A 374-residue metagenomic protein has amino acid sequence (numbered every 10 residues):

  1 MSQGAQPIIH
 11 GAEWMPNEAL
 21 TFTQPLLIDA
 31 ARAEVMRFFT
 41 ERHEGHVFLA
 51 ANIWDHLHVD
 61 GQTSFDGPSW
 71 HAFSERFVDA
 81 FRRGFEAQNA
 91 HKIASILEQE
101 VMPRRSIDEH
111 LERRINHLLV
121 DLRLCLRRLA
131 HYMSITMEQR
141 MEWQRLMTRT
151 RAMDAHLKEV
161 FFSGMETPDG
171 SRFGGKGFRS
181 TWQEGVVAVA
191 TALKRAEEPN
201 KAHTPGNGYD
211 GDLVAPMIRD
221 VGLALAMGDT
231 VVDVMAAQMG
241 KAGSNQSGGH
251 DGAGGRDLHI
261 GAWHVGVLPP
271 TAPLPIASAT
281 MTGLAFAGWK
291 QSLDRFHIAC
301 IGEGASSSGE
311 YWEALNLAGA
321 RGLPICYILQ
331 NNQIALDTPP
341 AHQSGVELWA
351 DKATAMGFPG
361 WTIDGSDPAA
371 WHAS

Functional and structural regions predicted by a protein language model:
S2-Q6, H10-R219: N-terminal amphipathic, basic-rich helices that act as targeting or association modules
G4, I8-L57, G61, G266-S374: Glycine-rich ThDP/TPP pyrophosphate-binding loop and its adjacent helix/strand module within ThDP-dependent enzymes
P25, F81, F85, R114-E138 (+2 more regions): Solvent-exposed, charged interface segments at domain starts and junctions
L97-S106, R113-I115, I135-L146, V231-A242 (+3 more regions): Short, mixed-charge, low-aromatic patches
S106-R114, S134-I135, T167-P168, G261-G266 (+3 more regions): Generic detector of short, locally flexible boundary/turn motifs and exposed helical patches
R172-R321, P339-G357: Cofactor-binding active-site loop characterized by glycine-rich and histidine/acidic residues
